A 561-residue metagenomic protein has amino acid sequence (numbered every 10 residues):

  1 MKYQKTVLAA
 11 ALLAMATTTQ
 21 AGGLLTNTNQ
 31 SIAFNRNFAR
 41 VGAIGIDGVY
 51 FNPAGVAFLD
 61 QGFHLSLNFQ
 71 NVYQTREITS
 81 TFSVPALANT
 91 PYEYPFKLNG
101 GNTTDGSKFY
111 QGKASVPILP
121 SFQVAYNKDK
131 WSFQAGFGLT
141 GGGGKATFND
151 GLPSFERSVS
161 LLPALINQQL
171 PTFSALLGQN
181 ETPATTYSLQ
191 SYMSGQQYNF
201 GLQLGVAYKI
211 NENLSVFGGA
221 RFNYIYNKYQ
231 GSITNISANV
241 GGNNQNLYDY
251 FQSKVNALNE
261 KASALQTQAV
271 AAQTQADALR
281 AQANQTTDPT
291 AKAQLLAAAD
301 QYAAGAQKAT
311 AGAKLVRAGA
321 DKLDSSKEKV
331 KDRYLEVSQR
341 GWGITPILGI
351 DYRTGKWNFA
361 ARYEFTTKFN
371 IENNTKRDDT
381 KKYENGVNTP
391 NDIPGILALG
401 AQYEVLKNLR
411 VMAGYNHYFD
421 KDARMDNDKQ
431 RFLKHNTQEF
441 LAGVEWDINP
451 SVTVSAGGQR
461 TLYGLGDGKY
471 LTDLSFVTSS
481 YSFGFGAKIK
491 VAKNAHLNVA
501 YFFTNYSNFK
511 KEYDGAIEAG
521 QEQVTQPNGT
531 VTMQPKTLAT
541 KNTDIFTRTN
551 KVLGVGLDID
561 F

Functional and structural regions predicted by a protein language model:
M1-V7: Bacterial N-terminal signal peptides that target proteins for export
T6, T17-G144, F502: N-terminal, post-signal peptide beta-strand-biased segments of exported outer-membrane/organellar beta-barrel and other
L8-L13: Hydrophobic helical h-region of N-terminal Sec-dependent signal peptides in bacterial secretory/periplasmic proteins
A14-A16, F58, W357, L409: Charged, amphipathic alpha-helical interaction segments
A14-T19, P450: Short hydrophobic alpha-helical membrane-anchoring segments
G22-A39, A43-I44, L119, N127-F561: Outer-membrane beta-barrel porins/channels
